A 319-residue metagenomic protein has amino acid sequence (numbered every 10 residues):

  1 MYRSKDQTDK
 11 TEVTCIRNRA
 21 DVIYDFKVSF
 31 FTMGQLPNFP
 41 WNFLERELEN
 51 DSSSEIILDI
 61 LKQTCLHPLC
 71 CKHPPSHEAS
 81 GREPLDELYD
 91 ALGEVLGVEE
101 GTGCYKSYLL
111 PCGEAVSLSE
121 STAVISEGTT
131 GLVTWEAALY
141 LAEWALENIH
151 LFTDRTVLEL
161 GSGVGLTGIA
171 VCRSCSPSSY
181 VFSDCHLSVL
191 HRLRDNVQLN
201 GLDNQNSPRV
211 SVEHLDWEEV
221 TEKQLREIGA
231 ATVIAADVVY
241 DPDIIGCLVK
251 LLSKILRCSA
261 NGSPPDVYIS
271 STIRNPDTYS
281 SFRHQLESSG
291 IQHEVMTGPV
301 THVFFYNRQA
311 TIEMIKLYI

Functional and structural regions predicted by a protein language model:
M1-I319: S-adenosylmethionine-dependent methyltransferases
